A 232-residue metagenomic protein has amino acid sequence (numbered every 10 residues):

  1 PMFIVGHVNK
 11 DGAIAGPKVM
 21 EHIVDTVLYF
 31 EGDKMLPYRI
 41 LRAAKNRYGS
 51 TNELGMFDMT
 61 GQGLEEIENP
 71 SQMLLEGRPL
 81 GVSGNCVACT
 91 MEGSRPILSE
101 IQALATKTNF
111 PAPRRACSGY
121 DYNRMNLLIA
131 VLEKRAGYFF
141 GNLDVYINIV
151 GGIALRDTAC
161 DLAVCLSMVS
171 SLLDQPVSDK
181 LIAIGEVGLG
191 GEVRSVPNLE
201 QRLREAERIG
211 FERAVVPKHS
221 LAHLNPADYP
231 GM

Functional and structural regions predicted by a protein language model:
P1-K18, H22-M232: Peripheral, non-AAA+ core regions of ATP-driven protein-machinery
